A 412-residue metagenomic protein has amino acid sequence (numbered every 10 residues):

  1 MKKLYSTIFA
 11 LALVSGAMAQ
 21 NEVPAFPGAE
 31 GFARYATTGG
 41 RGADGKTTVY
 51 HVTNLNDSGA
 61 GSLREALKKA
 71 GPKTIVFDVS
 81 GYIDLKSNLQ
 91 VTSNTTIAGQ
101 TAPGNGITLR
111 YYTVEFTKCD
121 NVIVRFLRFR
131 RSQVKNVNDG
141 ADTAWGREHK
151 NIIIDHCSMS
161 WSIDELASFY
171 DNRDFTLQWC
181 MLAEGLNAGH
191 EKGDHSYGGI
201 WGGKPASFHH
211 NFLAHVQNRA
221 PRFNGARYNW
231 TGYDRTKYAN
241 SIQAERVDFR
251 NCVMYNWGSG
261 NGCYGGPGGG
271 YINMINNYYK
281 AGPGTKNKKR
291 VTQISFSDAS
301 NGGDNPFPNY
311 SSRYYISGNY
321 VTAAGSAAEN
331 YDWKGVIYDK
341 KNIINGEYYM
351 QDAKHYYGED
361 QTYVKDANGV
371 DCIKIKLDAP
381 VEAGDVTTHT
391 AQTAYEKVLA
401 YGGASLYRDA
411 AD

Functional and structural regions predicted by a protein language model:
M1-Q20: Bacterial Sec-dependent N-terminal signal peptides
Q20-S93, T108: N-terminal, post-signal-peptide segments of secreted/periplasmic proteins
P27-G42, T48, K69, Y279-D412: Long, contiguous C-terminal flanking segments immediately downstream of a protein's structured core
N54-N56, V79-G81, T101, T113 (+4 more regions): A mature extracytoplasmic/lumenal domain signature
N56-D57, S80-Y82, T101-G104, G282-T285 (+1 more regions): Acidic glycine-/aspartate-rich tracts in secreted/extracellular proteins
R64-G71, Y82-A98, N105-F126, R131-K150 (+1 more regions): Extracellular beta-strand-rich solenoid/capping regions of secreted or surface-exposed proteins that bind or remodel
N94-G99, D120-R131, E148-W161, R173-E191 (+3 more regions): Right-handed parallel beta-helix
